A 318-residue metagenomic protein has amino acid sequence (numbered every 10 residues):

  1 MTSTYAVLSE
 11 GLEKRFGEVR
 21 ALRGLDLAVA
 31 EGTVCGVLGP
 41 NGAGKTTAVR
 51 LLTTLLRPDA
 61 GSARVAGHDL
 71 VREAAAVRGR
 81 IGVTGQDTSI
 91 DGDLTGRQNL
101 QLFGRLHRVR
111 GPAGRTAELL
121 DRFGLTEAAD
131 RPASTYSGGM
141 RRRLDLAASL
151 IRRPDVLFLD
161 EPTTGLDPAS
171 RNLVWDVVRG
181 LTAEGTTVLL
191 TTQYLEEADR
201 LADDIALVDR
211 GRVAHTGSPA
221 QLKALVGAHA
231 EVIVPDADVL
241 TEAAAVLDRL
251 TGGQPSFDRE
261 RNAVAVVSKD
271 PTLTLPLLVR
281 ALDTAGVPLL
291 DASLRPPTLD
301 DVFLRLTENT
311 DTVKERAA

Functional and structural regions predicted by a protein language model:
M1-E13, N309-A318: ABC-family P-loop ATPase nucleotide-binding domain
T4-S9, K14-D209, A214-H215: ABC transporter nucleotide-binding domains
E10, I233, D258, S293-R295: Solvent-exposed beta-strand sheet faces enriched in polar/charged residues
K14, L27, V232-V234, V266 (+1 more regions): Preference for bulky hydrophobic residues occupying beta-strand positions in well-ordered beta-sheet regions
G82, N99, R108, D145 (+4 more regions): A generic structural signal for secondary-structure junctions that act as hinges or helix/strand caps at the edges
W175-K269: ABC transporter nucleotide-binding domain
P271-A318: C-terminal coupling/interaction segments
